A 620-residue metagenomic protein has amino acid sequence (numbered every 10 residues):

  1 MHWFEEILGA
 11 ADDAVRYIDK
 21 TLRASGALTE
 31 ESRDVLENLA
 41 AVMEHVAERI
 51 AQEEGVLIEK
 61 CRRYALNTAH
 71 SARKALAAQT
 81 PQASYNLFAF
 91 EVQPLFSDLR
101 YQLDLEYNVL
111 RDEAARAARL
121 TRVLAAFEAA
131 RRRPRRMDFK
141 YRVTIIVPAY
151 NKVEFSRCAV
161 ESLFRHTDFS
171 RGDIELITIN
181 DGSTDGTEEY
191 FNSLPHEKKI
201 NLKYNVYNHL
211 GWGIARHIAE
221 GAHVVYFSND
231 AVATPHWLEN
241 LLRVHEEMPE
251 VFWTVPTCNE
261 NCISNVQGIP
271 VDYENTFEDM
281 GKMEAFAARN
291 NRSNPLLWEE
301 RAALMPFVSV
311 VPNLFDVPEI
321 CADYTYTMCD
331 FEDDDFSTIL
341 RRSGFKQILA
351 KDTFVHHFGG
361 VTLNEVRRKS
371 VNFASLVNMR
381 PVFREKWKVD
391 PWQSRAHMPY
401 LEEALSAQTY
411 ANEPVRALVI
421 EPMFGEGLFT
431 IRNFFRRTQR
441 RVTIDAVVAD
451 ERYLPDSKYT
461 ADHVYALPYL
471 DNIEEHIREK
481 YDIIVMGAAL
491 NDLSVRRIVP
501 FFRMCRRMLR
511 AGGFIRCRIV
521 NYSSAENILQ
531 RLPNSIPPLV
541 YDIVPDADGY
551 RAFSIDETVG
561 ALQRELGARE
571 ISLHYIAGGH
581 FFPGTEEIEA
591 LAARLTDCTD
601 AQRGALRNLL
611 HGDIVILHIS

Functional and structural regions predicted by a protein language model:
N108-S162: N-proximal low-complexity "stem/linker" segments adjacent to membrane-targeting elements
T178-E188: A conserved acidic beta->alpha catalytic loop
L202-A219: Glycine-rich, basic loop-to-helix element that forms the pyrophosphate-binding segment of sugar-nucleotide handling
H209, T276-M280, F286-N313, D546: A recurrent flexible, glycine/aromatic-enriched loop bordering the glycosyltransferase active site that acts as
G221-V232: Short beta-strand-to-loop acidic/aromatic patch adjacent to the donor-nucleotide binding site
V232, R301-V308, P318-H356, Y550: Donor nucleotide-sugar recognition loop
P235-E274: Conserved donor NDP-sugar-binding/catalytic core segment of glycosyltransferases
A302, V495-M504, F514-H618: S-adenosyl-L-methionine-dependent methyltransferase catalytic module, highlighting the catalytic core
